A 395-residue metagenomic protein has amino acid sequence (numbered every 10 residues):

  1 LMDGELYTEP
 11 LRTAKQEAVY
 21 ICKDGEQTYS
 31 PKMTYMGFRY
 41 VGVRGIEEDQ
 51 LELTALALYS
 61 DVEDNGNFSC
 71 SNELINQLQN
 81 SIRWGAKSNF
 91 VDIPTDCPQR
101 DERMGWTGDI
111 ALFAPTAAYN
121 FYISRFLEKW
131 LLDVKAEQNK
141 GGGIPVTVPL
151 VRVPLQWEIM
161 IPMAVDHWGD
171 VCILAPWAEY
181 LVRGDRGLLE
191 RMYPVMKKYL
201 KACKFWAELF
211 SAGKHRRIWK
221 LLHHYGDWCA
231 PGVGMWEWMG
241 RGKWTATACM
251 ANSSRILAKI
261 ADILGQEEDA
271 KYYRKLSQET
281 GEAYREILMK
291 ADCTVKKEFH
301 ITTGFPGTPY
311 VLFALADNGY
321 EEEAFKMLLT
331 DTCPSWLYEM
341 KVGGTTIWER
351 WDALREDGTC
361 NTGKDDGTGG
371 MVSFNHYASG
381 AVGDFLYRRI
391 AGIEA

Functional and structural regions predicted by a protein language model:
L1-R100, G108-D109, R125-E128, G141-R152 (+4 more regions): Extracellular/oxidizing-compartment recognition motifs
G105-A395: Active-site core of glycosidic bond-cleaving carbohydrate-active enzymes
